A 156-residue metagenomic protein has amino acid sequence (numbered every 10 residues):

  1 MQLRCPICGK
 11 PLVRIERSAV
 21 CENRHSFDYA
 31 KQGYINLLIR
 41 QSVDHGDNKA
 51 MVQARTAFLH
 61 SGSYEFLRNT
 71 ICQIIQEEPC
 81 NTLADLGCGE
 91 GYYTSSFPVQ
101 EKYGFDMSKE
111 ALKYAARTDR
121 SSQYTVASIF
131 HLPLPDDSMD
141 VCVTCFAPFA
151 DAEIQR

Functional and structural regions predicted by a protein language model:
M1-H45: N-terminal auxiliary segments of SAM/dcSAM-dependent transferases
D44-F66, T70: Class I SAM-dependent methyltransferase Rossmann-like catalytic core, especially the SAM/SAH-binding loop
C72-P79, L132-P133: Glycine-rich helix-loop-beta junction characteristic of Rossmann-like nucleotide cofactor-binding loops
P79-T82, S138: Short loop/turn motifs at secondary-structure junctions
T82-H131: Class I SAM-dependent methyltransferase SAM/SAH-binding core
F130-V141: A short acidic, Gly/Pro-enriched loop at the edge of an enzyme's catalytic core that lines a small-molecule cofactor
V141, F146-F149: Short catalytic micro-motifs in class I SAM-dependent methyltransferases
D151-R156: A short glycine-rich, Lys/Arg-flanked "PGG" loop and its adjoining helix->strand segment in the class I
